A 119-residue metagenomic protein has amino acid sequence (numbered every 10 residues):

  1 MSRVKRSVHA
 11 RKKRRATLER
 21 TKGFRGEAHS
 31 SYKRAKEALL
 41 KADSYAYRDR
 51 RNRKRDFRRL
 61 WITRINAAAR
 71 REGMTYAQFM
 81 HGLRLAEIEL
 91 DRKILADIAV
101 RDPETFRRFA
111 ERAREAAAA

Functional and structural regions predicted by a protein language model:
M1-W61, A67, R107-A119: Intrinsically disordered, Lys/Arg-rich N-terminal extensions and targeting peptides of nucleic-acid-associated proteins
R58-R92: Mid-chain, well-packed structural core segment of small domains
E89-R114: C-terminal structural segments of small proteins and small subunits
